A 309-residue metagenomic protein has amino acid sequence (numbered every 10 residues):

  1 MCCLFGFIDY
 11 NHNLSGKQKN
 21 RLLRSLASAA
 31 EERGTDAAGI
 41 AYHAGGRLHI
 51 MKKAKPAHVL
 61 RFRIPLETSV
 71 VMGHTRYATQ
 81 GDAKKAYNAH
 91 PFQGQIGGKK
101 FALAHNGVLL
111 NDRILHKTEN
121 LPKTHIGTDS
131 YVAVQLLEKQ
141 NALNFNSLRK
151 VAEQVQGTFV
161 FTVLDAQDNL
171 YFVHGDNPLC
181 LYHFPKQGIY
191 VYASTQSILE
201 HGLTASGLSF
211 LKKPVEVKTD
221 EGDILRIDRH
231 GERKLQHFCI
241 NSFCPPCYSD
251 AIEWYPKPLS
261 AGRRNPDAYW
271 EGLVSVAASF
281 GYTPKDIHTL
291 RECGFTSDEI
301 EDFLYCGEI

Functional and structural regions predicted by a protein language model:
M1-I309: Conserved short alpha-helical segments that host acidic/polar catalytic motifs at enzyme active sites
